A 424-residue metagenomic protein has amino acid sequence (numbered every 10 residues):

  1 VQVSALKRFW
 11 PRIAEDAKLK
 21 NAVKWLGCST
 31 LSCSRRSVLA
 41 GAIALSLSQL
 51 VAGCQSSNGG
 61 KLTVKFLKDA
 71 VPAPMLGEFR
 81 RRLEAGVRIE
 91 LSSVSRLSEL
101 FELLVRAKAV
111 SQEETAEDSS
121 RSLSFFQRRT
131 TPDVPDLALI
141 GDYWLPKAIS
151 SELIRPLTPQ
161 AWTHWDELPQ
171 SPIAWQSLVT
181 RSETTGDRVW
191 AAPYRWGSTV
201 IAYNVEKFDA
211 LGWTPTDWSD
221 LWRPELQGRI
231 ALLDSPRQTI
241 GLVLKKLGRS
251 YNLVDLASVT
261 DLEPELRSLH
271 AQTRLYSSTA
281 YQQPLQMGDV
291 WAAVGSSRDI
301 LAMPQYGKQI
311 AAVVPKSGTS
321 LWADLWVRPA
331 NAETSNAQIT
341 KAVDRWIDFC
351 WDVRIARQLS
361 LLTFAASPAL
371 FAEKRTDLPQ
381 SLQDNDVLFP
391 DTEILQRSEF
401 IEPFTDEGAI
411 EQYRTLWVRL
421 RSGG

Functional and structural regions predicted by a protein language model:
V1-C33: N-terminal secretory signal peptides
C33-A42: N-terminal export leaders
Q55-K147: Early extracytoplasmic/lumenal segment of secretory-pathway proteins
A73, L145-Q272, S277-A280, P284: Extracytoplasmic ligand-binding site segments that recognize negatively charged/polar headgroups
L145-K147, Q286, A292-Q309: A ligand-binding cleft/hinge motif common to bilobed small-molecule-binding domains
A202-K207, K246, A323-I339, Q358-L362: A bilobed periplasmic-binding-protein/Venus flytrap-type ligand-binding module shared by bacterial periplasmic
S258-S268, Y306-A330: Periplasmic-binding protein-like
R357-G424: C-terminal capping/gating helix-and-loop segments adjacent to ligand/active sites or protein-protein/ligand interfaces
